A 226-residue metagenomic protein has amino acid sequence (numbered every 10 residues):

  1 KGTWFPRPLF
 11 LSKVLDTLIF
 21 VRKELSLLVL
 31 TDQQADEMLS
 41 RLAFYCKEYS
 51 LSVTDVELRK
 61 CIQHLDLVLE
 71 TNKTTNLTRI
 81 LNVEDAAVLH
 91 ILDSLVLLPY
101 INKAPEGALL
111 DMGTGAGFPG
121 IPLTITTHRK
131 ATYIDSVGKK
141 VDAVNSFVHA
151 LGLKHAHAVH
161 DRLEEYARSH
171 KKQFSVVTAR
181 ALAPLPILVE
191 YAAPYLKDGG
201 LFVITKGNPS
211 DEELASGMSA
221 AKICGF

Functional and structural regions predicted by a protein language model:
K1-F10: Positively charged N-terminal leader segments that act as targeting/secretion signals
K13, T17-I19, K23: Short, positively charged and aromatic/hydrophobic N-terminal segments
R22-T31, M38-A104, S146-K154: Class I SAM-dependent transferase core
N102, H128, K197: Short conserved AdoMet
E106-G115: Conserved class I S-adenosyl-L-methionine
A116-H128: Conserved SAM-binding loop of SAM-dependent methyltransferases across substrates and taxa, primarily the Class I
A131-D135: Conserved SAM-binding motif I beta-strand of class I
S136-F226: S-adenosylmethionine
